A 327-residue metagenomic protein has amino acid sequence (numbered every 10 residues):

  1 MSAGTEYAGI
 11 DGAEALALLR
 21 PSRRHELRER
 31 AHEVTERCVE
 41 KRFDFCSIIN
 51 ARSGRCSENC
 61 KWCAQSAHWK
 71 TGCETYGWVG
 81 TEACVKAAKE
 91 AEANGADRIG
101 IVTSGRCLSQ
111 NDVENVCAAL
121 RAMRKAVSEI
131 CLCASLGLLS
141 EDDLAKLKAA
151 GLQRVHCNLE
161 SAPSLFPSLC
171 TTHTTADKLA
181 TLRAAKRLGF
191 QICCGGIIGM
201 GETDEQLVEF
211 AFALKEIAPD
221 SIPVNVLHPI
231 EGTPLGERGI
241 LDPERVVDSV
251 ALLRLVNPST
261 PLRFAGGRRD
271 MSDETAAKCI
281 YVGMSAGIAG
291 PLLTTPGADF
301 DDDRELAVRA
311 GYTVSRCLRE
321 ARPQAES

Functional and structural regions predicted by a protein language model:
M1-H25, K86, K215-S327: Auxiliary Fe-S-binding modules of radical SAM enzymes
G12-G80, N94, P323, S327: N-terminal [4Fe-4S]-dependent radical SAM core
A31, C60, I101, C157 (+4 more regions): Conserved, mostly hydrophobic/aromatic
T35, K41-I48, R55-S57, K61-G72 (+5 more regions): Mobile, glycine- and charge-enriched loop segments and immediately flanking short secondary-structure elements within
A51, H68-A87, A91-L182, F190-G195 (+1 more regions): Core AdoMet radical
C84-A87, N115-M123, D143, D177-A184 (+4 more regions): A general structural detector for well-ordered alpha-helical segments in enzyme core domains, enriched
G105-S109, T181-E205, V224-G239, T260-M271: Conserved strand-turn element in the central/C-terminal portion of the radical SAM core barrel that lines
L139-A149, M200-K215, R269-V282: Catalytic cores of alpha/beta
